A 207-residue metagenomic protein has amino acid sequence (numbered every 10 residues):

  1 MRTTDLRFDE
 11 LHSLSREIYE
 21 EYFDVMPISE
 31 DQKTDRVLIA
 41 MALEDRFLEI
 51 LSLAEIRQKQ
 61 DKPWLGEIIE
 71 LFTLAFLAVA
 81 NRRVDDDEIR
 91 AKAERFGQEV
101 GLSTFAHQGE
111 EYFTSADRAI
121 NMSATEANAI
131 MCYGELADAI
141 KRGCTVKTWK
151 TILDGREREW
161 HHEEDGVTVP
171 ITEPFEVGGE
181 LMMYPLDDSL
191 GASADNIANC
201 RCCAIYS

Functional and structural regions predicted by a protein language model:
M1-R142, Y206-S207: N-terminal leader/targeting and assembly helices and adjacent pre-domain segments
A116-S207: Acidic, glycine-rich two-metal-ion catalytic cores of nucleic acid-processing enzymes
